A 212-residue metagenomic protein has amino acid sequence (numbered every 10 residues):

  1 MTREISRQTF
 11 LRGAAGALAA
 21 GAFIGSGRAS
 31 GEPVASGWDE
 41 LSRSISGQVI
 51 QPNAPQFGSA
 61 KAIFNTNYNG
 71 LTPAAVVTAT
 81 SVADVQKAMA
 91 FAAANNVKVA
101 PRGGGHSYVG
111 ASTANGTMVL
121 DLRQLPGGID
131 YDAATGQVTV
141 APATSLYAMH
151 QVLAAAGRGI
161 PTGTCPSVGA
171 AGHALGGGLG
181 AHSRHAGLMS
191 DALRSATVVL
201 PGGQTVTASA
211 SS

Functional and structural regions predicted by a protein language model:
M1-L18: N-terminal secretory signal peptides and thylakoid transit peptides that target proteins across membranes
A22-N53: C-terminal segment of N-terminal export signals and the immediately downstream linker at the start of the mature
S42, N67-L71, A93, A111-A114 (+4 more regions): Extracellular/periplasmic catalytic domains that process cell-envelope and extracellular macromolecules
I50-P52, T78, V99-G103, Y131 (+4 more regions): General beta-strand structural signal in soluble alpha/beta enzymes
P52-P55, K61-G127, P142: Glycine-rich N-terminal segment of FAD-binding domains in flavoprotein oxidoreductases, spanning the beta-loop-helix
T66-N69, Y108-V119, G128-Y131, L153-I160 (+1 more regions): Short glycine/serine-rich loop/turn segments
S81, A134-Q137, T144-Q151, S167-G169 (+2 more regions): Short, structural beta-strand-to-alpha-helix junction motif
T162-S212: FAD-binding subdomain of flavoenzyme oxidoreductases
